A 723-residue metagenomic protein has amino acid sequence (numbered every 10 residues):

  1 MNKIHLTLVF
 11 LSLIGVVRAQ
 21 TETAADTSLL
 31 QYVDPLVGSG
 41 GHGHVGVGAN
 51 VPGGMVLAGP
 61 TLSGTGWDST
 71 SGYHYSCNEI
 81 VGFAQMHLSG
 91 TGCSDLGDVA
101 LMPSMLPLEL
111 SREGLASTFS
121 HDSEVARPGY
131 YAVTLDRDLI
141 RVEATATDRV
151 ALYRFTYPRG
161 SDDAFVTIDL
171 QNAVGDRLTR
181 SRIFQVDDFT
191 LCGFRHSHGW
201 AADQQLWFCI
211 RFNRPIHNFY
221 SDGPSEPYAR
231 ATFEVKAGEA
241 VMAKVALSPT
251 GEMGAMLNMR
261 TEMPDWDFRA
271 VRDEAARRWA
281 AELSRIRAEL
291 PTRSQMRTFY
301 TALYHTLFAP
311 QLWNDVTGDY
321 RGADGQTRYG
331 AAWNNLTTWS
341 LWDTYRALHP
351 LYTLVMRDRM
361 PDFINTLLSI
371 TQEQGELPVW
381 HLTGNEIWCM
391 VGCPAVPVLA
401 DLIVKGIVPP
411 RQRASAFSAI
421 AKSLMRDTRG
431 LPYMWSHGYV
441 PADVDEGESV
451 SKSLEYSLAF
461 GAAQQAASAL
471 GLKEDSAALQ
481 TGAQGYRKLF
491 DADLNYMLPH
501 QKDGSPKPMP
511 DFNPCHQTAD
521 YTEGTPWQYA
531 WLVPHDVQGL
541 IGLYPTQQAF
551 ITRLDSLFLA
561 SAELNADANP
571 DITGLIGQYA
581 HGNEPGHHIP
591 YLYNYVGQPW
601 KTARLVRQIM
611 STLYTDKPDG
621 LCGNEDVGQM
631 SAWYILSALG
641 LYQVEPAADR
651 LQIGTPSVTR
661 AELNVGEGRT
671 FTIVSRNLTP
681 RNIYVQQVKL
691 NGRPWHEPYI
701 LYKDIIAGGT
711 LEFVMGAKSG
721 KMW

Functional and structural regions predicted by a protein language model:
M1-E22: Bacterial Sec-dependent N-terminal signal peptides
T21-P397, D401-L454, A462, A467-K488 (+9 more regions): Accessory carbohydrate-recognition regions in carbohydrate-active enzymes
A459: ATP-dependent phospho-/nucleotidyl transfer catalytic cores
